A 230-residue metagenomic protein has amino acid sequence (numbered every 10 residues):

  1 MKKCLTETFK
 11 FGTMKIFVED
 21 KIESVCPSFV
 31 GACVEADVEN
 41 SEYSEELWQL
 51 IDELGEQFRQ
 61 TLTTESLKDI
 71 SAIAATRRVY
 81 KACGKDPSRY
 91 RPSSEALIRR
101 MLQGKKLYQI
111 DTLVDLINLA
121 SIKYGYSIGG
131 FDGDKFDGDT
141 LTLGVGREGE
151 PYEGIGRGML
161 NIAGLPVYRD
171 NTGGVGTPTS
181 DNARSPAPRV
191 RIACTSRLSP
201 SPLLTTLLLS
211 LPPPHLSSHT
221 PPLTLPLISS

Functional and structural regions predicted by a protein language model:
K2-S230: Charge-biased, low-complexity intrinsically disordered regions
